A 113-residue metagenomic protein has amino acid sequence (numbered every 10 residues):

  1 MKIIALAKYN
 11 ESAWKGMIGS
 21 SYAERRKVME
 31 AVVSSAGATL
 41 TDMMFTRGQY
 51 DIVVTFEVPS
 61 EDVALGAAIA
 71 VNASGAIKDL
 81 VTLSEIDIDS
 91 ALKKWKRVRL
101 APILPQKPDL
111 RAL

Functional and structural regions predicted by a protein language model:
M1-L113: A compositional/biophysical signature of low hydrophobicity enriched in polar/charged and small residues
